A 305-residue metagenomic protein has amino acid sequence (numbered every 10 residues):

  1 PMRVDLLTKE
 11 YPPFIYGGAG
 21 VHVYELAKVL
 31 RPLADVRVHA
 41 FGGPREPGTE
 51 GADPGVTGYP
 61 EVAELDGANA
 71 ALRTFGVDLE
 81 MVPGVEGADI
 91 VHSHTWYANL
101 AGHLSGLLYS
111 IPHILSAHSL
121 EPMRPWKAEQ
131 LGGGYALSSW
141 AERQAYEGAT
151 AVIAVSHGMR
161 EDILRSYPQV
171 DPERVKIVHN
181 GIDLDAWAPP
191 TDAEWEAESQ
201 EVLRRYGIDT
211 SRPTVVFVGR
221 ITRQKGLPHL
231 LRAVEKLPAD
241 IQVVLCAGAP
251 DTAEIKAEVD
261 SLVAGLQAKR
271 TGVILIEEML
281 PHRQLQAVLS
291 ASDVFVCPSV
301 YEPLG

Functional and structural regions predicted by a protein language model:
P1-E50: N-terminal subdomain of nucleotide-sugar transferases
V21, P213-F217, T222-K236: A conserved mid-protein helix/loop that constitutes part of the nucleotide-sugar donor-binding site
S93-A98, A117: Short His-centered aromatic/hydrophobic patch
P112-I114, P122-Q144, E161, E194-W195: Nucleotide-sugar donor phosphate/pyrophosphate-binding loop at the beta->alpha transition of glycosyltransferases
G158, G181: Carbohydrate-associated surface elements
A247, K256-R283: Nucleotide-activated donor-binding/catalytic signature segment of Leloir-type glycosyltransferases, i.e., the conserved
A287-S292: Short alpha-helical donor nucleotide-sugar binding micro-motif in glycosyltransferases
V300: Aromatic "clamp/platform" in nucleotide-sugar-dependent glycosyltransferases that forms part of the donor/acceptor
